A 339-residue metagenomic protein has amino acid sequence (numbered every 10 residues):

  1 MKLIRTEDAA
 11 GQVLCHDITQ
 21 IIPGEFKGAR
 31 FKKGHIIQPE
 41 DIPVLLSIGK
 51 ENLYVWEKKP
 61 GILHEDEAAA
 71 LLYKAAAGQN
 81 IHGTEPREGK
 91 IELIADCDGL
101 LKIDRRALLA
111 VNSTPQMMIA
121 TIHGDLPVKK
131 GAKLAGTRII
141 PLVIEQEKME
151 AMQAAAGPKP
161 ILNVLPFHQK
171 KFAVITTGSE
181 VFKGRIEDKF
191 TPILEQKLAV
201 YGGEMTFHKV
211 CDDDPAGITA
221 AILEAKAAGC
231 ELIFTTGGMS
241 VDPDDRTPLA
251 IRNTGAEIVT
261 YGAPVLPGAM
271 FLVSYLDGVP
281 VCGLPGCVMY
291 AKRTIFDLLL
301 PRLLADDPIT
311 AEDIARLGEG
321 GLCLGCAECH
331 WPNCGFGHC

Functional and structural regions predicted by a protein language model:
M1-E88: Short, low-complexity N-terminal leaders and the immediately following helix N-cap/first helix
E7-G11, A29, G83-P86, L126-V128 (+4 more regions): Solvent-exposed alpha-helices and their adjacent loops that cap or buttress functional pockets in soluble metabolic
A29, K33, E85, L100-M118 (+2 more regions): C-terminal terminal segments
K32, Q38, P43, H123 (+2 more regions): Residue-level recognition of short, solvent-exposed, well-ordered loop/turn junctions that link secondary-structure
V55-W56, I81-P86, E145-Q146, E204-H208 (+1 more regions): Flexible, glycine/charged-enriched surface loops at secondary-structure junctions
K59-F167: Extended, charged alpha/beta regions that create polyanion-binding interfaces
P158-D213, G217: Glycine-rich phosphate/diphosphate-binding loop of Rossmann-like nucleotide-binding domains
S179, T206-G335: Short glycine/threonine-rich loop/turn motifs
